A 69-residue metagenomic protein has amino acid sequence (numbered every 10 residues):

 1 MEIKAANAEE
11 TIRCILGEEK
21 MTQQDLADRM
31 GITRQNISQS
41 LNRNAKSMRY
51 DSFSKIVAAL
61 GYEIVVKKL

Functional and structural regions predicted by a protein language model:
M1-E19: A short, Lys/Arg-rich alpha-helix, primarily the initiator
E9, S47-Y50: Structural motif corresponding to alpha-helix initiation and N-cap regions
C14, K20, Q39, V65-L69: Short, charged recognition helix plus adjacent turn of helix-turn-helix-like nucleic-acid-binding domains
L26-A27: Short alpha-helical "recognition helix" segments of helix-turn-helix
G31-K46: Recognition helix of helix-turn-helix/homeodomain-like DNA-binding domains that insert into the DNA major groove
D51-V65: DNA major-groove recognition helix of helix-turn-helix/homeodomain DNA-binding modules
